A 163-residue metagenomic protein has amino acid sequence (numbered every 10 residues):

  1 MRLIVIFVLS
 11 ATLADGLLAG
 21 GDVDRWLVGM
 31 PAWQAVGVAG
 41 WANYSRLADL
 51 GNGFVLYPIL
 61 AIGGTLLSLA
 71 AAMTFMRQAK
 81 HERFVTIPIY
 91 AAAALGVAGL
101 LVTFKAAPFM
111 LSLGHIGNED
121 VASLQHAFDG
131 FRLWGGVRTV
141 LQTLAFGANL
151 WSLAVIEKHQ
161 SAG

Functional and structural regions predicted by a protein language model:
M1-G16, M73-V97: Interfacial segments of alpha-helical transmembrane regions
I4-S10, A14-G63, P108-F128: Interfacial loop at the N-terminal end of multi-pass membrane proteins
D24-L27, S45-R46, T65-Q78, L101-K105: Membrane-helix exit/interface motif
L60-A71, L141-G147: Core segments of transmembrane alpha-helices that mediate helix-helix packing or line hydrophobic substrate/ligand
P88-S112: Hydrophobic alpha-helical transmembrane segments of integral membrane proteins
L111-G147, A154: Alpha-helical transmembrane segments of multi-pass integral membrane proteins, characterized by long hydrophobic
V155-G163: Short, charged juxtamembrane terminal tails flanking transmembrane helices
